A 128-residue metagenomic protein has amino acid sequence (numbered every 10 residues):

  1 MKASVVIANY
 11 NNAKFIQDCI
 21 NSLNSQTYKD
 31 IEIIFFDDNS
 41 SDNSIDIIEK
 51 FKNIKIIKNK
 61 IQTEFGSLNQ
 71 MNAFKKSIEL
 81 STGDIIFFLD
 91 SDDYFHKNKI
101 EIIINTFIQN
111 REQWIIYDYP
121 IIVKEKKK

Functional and structural regions predicted by a protein language model:
M1-K128: Nucleotide-sugar donor-binding/catalytic module of glycosyltransferases that assemble extracellular/cell-envelope
